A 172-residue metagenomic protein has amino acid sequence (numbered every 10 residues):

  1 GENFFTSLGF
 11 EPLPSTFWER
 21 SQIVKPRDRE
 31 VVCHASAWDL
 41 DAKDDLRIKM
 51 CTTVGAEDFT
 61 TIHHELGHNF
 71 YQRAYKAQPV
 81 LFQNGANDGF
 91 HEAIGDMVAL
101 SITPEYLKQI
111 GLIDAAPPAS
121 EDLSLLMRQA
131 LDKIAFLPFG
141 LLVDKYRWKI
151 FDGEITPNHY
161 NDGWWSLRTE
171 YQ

Functional and structural regions predicted by a protein language model:
G1-Q172: Cation-handling catalytic/transport regions enriched in His/Asp/Glu
